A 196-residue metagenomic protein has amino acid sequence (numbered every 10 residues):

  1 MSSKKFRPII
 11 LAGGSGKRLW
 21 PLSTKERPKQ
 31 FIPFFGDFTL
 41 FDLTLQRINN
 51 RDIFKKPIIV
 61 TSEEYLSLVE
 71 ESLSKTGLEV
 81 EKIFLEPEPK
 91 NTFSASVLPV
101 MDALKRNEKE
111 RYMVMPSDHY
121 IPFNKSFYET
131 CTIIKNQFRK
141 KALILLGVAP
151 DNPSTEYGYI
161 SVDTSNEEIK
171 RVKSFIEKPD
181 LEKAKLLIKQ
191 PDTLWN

Functional and structural regions predicted by a protein language model:
S2-I10, R18-P21, K25, P33-V114 (+1 more regions): Conserved N-terminal catalytic core of the sugar/cofactor nucleotidyltransferase
I10-A12, V60, M113-P116, L145-A149 (+1 more regions): Short beta-strand segments
N124-N196: Conserved core of the sugar-phosphate nucleotidyltransferase
